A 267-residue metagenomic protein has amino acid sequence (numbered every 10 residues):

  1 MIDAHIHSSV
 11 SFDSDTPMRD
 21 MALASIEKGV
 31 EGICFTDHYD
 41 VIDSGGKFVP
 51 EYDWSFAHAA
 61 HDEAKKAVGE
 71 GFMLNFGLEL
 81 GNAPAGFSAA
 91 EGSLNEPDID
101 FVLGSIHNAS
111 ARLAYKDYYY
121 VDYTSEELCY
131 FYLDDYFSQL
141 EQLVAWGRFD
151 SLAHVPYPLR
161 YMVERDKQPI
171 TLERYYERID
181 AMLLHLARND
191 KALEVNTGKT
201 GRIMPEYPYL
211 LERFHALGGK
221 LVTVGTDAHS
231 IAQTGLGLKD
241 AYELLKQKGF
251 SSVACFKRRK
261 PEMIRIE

Functional and structural regions predicted by a protein language model:
M1-A4, S8, M18, R165-E267: Charged catalytic cores and adjacent phosphate/nucleic-acid-binding surfaces used for phosphate/nucleic-acid chemistry
M1-A89, S93-E96, D100, L159-E173 (+3 more regions): An N-terminally biased module of ancient metal coordination in phosphate/nucleic-acid-related enzymes
M1-D3, G32-C34, M73-G77, D100-L103 (+4 more regions): Structural preference for beta-strand elements that scaffold enzyme active sites
V10-F12, P97-D98, S105-L217: Domain-core and long-helix interface of multi-subunit machines
G29, G71, W146, G218-G219: Alpha-helical hydrophobic/aromatic positions enriched in membrane-embedded helices and signal peptides
G29-G32, A60-E63, L103-I106, C129-L133 (+3 more regions): Short, surface-exposed, polar/charged, turn-prone segments marking secondary-structure boundaries
L78, S105-I106, K257-R259: Residues at the C-termini of beta-strands that transition into short coil/loop
G92-S93, K116-Y119, I266-E267: Short, surface-exposed amphipathic charged segments that create phosphate/polyanion-binding patches used for binding
